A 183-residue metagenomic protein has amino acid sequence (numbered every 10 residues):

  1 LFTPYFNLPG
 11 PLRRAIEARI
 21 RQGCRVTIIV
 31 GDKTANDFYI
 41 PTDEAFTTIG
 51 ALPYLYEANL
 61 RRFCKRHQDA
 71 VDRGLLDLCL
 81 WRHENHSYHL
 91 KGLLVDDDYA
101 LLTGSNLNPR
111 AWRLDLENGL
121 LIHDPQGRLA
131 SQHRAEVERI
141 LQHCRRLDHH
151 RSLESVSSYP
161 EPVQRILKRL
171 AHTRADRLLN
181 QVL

Functional and structural regions predicted by a protein language model:
L1-T3, C79-L80: Short catalytic-loop micro-motif centered on adjacent basic/acidic residues
T3-P4, A51: Conserved aromatic-histidine-acidic binding/catalytic patches
P9-L183: PLD/PLD-like phosphodiesterase catalytic module centered on the HKD motif
